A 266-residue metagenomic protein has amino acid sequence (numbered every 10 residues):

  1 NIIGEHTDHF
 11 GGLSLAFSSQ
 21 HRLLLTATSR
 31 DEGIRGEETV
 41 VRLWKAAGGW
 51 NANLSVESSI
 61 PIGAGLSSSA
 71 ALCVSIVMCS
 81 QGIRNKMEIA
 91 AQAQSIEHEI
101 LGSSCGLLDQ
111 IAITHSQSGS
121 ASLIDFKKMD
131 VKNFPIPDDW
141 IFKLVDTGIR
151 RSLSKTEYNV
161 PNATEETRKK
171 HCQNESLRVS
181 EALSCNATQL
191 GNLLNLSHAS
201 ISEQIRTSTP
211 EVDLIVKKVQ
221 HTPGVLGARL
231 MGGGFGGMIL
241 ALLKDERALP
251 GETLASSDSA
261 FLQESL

Functional and structural regions predicted by a protein language model:
N1, L24-K45, S118-R229, L240-L266: C-terminal nucleotide
N1-D31: N-terminal, positively charged, Ser/Thr/Ala/Gly-biased leader segments that form transit/presequence-like amphipathic
G4-T7, L108, E175: Residue-level micro-sites within transmembrane alpha helices that shape and flank functional polar/acidic positions
H9, G36-K132, R247-L254: Gly/Ser-rich oxyanion-binding loop with an adjacent helix/lid that shapes the negatively charged ligand pocket
L13-S14, L66-S67, T156-E157: Short, solvent-exposed loop/turn segments at secondary-structure boundaries
G237: Conserved glycine-rich beta-strand-loop-beta hairpin in the small C-terminal domain of fold type I
